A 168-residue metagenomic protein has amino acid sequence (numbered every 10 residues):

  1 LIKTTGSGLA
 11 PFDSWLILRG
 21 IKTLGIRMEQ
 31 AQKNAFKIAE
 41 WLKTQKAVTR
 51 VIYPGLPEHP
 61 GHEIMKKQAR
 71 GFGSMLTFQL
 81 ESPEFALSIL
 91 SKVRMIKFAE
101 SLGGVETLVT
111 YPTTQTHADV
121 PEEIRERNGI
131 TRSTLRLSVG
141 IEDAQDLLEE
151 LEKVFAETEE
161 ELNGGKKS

Functional and structural regions predicted by a protein language model:
L1-M75, Q79-L108: Active-site C-terminal subdomain of aminotransferase-like
R27, E84, T107-S168: PLP-dependent enzyme catalytic core of the Aspartate aminotransferase-like
